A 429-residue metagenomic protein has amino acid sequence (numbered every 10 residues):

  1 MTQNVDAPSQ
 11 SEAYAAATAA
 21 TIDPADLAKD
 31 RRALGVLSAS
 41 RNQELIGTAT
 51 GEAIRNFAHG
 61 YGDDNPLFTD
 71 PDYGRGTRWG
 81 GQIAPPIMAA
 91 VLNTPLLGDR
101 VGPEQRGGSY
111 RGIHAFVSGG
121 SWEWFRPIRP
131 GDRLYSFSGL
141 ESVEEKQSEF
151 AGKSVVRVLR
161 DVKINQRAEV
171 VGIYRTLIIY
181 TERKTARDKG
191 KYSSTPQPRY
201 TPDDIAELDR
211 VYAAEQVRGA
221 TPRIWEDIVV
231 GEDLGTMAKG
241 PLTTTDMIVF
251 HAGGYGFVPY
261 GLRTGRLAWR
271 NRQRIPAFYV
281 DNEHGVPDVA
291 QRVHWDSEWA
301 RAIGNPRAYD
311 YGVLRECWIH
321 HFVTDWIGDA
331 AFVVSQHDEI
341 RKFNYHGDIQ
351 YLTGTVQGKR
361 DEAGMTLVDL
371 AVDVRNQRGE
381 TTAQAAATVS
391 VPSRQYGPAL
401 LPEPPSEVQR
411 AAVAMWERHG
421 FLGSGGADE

Functional and structural regions predicted by a protein language model:
T2-G119, T185-A330, R394-E429: Hot-dog-fold acyl-thioester-processing enzymes
A90-V91, E123, L177-I179, M237 (+2 more regions): Residues in well-ordered beta-strands of folded domains
S118-R167, Y174-R175, A331-Q377: Hydrophobic beta-sheet segments that form the core/acyl-binding groove of ACP/CoA-dependent acyl-chain-processing
K153-I164, Y174-T195, T388-S393: Flexible glycine-rich active-site/ligand-binding loops centered on an Asp-His dyad
E169-V171, T201: Conserved, well-structured core segments that form or line functional sites
V171-Y174, G235, A383: A structural microfeature
L177, T181, L352-R360, M365 (+4 more regions): Ligand-binding pocket scaffold of soluble enzyme catalytic domains
